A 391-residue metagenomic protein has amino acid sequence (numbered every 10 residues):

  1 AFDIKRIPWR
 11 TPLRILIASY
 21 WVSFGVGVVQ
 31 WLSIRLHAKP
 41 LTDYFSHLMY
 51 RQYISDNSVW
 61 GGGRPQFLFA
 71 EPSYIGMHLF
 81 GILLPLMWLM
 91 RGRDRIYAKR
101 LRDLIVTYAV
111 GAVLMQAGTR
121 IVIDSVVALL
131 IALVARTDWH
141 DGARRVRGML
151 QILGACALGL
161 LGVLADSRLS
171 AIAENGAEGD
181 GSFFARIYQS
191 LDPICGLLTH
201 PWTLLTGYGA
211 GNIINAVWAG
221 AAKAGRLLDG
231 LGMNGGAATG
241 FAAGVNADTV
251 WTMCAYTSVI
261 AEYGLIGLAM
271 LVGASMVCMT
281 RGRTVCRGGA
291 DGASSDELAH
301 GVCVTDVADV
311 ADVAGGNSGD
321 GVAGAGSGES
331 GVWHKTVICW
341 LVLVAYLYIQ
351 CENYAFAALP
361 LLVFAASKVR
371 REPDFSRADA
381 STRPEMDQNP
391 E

Functional and structural regions predicted by a protein language model:
A1-F2, T11: Aromatic-anchored transmembrane helix interface
P8-L16, Y97-R102, W139-G154: Membrane-interfacial entry segments at the cytosolic side of transmembrane helices
L13-L41, N57-G61, F67-A117, I121-R136: Alpha-helical transmembrane segments of multi-pass inner-membrane proteins
G25, W31-R35, A132-G179, L198-T199: A membrane-periplasm/extracellular boundary helix in multi-pass inner-membrane enzymes that assemble envelope glycans
G76-L83, E262-V277: Hydrophobic alpha-helical transmembrane segments
I82-L84, S125-A132, H334-E391: Transmembrane alpha-helices of multi-pass inner-membrane enzymes
R100-V110, V250, A261, V272-G315 (+1 more regions): Loop-to-helix entry and N-terminal half of a specific, functionally important transmembrane alpha helix in multi-pass
E178-Y188, C195, W202-Y263: Long extracytoplasmic/lumenal interhelical loops at the membrane interface of multi-pass membrane proteins
